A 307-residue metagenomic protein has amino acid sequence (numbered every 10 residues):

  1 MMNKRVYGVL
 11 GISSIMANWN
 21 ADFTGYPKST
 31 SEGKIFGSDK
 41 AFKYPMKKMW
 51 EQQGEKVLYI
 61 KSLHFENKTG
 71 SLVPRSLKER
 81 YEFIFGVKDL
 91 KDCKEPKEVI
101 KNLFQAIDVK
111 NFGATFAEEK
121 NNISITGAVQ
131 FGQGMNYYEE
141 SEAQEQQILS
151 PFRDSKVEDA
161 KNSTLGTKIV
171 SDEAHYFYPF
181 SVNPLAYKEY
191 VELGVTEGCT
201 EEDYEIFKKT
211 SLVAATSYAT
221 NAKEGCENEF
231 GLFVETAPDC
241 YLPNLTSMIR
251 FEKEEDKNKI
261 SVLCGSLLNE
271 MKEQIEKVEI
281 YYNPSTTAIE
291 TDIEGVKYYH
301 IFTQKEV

Functional and structural regions predicted by a protein language model:
M1-V307: Basic polyanion-binding and macromolecular-assembly surfaces
